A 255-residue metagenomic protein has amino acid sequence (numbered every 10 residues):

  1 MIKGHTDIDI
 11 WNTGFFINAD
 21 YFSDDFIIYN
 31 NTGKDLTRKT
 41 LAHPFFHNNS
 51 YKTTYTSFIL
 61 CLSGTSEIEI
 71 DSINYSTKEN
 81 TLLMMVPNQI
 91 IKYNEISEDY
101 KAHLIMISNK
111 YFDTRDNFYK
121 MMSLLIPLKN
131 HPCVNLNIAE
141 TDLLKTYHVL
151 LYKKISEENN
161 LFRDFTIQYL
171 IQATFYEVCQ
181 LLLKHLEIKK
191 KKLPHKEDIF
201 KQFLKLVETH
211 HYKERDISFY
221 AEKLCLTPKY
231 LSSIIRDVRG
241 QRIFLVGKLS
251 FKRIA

Functional and structural regions predicted by a protein language model:
M1-S66, I73-Y75: Generic protein-terminus/edge-of-domain signal
S72-P87: Short acidic-glycine-tyrosine-enriched beta hairpin
N80, L231-S232: Short hydrophobic/aromatic patch on the recognition helix
Q89-K110, D116: Ligand-binding loop in jelly-roll beta-barrel domains
L125-L170, K205: Amphipathic alpha-helical segments enriched in hydrophobic/aromatic residues interleaved with Lys/Arg
E158-T166, V178-K205, T209-L224, D237-L245: Short, Lys/Arg-enriched, Trp-marked, Pro/Gly-tolerant hinge/linker segments that flank
I217, P228, F251-K252: Helix-turn-helix DNA-binding elements, focusing on the entry/boundary residues of the two helices that contact DNA
G247-A255: Sequence-specific DNA-binding recognition helix
